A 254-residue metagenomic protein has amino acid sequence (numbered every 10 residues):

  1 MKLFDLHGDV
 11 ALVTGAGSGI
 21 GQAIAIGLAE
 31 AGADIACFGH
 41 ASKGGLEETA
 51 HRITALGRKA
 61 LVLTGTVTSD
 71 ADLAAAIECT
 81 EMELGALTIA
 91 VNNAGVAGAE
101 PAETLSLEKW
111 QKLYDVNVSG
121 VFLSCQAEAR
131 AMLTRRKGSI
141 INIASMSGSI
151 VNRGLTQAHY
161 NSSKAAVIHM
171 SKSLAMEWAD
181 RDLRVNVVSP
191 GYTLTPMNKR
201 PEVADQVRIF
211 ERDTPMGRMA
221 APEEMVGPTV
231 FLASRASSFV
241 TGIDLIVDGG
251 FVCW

Functional and structural regions predicted by a protein language model:
M1-F4, M216, V230, T241-W254: Short C-terminal tail/terminal secondary-structure segment of NAD(P)H-dependent dehydrogenase/reductase domains
G17-S18: Conserved glycine-rich cofactor-binding loop
A33-E48: Conserved glycine-rich Rossmann-like NAD(P)H-binding loop of the short-chain dehydrogenase/reductase
P101-A102, K109-Y114, Q206-F210: Substrate-binding pocket helix/loop in short-chain dehydrogenase/reductase
C125, S163, S171: Active-site helix of classical SDR
R130, M176-D180, S238: Alpha-helical segment proximal to the catalytic Tyr-Lys
S145: Residue(s) in the substrate-gating loop at a strand-loop-helix junction that position the organic substrate next
